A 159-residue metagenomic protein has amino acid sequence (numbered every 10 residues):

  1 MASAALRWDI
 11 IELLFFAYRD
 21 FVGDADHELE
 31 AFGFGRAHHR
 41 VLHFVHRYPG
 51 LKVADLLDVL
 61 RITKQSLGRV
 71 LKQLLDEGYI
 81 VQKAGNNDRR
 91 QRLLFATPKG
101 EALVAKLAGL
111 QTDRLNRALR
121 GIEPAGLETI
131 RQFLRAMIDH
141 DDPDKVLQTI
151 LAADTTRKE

Functional and structural regions predicted by a protein language model:
M1-A2, P124-E159: C-terminal regulatory/oligomerization modules of transcriptional regulators
M1-F32, K158-E159: N-terminal leader segment of winged-helix/HTH proteins
S3-L6, F34, V45, A96 (+1 more regions): Residue-level marker of regulatory loop/turn positions in helix-turn-helix DNA-binding domains and in histidine
F15, H43-R47, A108: Short, locally clustered residues in the helix-turn-helix/winged-helix DNA-binding domain
V22, K72-R135: Charged, amphipathic alpha-helical coiled-coil/dimerization segments
G23-S66, E77: N-terminal helix-turn-helix DNA-binding core of bacterial DNA-binding proteins
